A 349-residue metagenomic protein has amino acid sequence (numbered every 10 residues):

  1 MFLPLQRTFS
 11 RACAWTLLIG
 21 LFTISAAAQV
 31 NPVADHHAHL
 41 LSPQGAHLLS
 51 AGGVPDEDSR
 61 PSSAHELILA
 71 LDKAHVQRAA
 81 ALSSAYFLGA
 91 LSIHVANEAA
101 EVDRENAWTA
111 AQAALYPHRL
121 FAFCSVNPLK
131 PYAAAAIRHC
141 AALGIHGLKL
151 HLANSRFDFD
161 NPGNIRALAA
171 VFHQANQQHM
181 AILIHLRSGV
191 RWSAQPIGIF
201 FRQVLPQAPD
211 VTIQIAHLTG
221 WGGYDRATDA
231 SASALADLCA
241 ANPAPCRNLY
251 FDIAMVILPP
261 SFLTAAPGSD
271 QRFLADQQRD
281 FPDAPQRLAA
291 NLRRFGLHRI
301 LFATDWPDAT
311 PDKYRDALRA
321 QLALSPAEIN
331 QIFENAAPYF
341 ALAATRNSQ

Functional and structural regions predicted by a protein language model:
M1-S10: N-terminal secretory signal peptides that target proteins for export/translocation
A12-S25: Bacterial N-terminal signal peptides
Q29-H36, L40, Q44-R78, A289-A303 (+1 more regions): Mid-to-C-terminal alpha-helical segments outside catalytic/metal-binding sites
H39, S84, S125-L129, H151-S155 (+4 more regions): Active-site beta-loop-alpha junctions enriched in small/polar residues
L40-S62, G89-A99, S155-D158, A266-Q277: Acidic/histidine-rich helix-loop elements that form or flank divalent-metal/phosphate-binding sites at the catalytic
A51-H94, R119-S125, H146-G147, A153: Divalent metal-dependent hydrolysis catalytic cores, especially in the metallo-beta-lactamase
V95-Q195: Active-site gating/metal-coordination segments in enzymes
G147, D160-L301: Catalytic pocket-lining loop regions of alpha/beta-barrel enzymes, especially the amidohydrolase/enolase/GH5 lineages
